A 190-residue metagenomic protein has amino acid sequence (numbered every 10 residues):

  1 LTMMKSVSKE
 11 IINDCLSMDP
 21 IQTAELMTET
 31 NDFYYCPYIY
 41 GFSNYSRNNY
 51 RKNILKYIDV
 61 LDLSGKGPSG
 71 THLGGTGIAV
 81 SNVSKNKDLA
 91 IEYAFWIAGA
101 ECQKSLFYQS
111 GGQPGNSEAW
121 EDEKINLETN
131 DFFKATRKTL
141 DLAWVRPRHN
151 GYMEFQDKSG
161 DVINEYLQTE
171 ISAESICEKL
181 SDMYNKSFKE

Functional and structural regions predicted by a protein language model:
M3, N86-A90, C102, F155 (+3 more regions): Stable alpha-helical elements in mature extracytoplasmic
M3-K85: Extracytoplasmic/periplasmic substrate-binding proteins
K9-S17, S105, E170-A173, E190: Surface-exposed helix-capping loop/turn segments at secondary-structure junctions
D19-Q22, T76-G112: Bilobed periplasmic-binding protein/Venus flytrap-like ligand-binding cleft at the lobe interface of extracytoplasmic
K66, G70, N86-A90, Y152-Q156 (+2 more regions): Solvent-exposed, acidic/flexible segments
Y108-D161, E165: Long, aromatic- and glycine/proline-rich binding clefts that accommodate carbohydrate-like moieties
E165-L180: Short, charged, surface-exposed loops that flank catalytic or proteolytic processing sites
M183-E190: Short arginine-rich
